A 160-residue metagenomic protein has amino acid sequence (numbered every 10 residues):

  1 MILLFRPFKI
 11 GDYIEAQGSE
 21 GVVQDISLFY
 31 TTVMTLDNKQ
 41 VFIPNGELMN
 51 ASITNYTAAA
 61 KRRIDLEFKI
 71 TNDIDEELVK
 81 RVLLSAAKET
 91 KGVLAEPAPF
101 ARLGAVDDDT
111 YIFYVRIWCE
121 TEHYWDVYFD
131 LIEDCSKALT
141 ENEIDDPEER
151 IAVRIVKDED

Functional and structural regions predicted by a protein language model:
I2-A95: Soluble accessory domains appended to multi-pass membrane transport proteins
I74, L84, A95-D160: Solvent-exposed, non-transmembrane regulatory segments of membrane-associated proteins
